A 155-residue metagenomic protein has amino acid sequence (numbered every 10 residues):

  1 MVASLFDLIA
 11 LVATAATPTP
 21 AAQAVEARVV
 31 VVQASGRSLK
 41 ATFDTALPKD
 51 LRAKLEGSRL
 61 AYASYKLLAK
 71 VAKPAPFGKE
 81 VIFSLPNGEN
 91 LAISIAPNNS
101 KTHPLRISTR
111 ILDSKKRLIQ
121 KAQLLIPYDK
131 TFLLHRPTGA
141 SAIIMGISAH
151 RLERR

Functional and structural regions predicted by a protein language model:
V2-T14: Bacterial N-terminal signal peptides
A16-R155: Outer membrane pore-forming secretion/assembly proteins and partners of Gram-negative envelopes
